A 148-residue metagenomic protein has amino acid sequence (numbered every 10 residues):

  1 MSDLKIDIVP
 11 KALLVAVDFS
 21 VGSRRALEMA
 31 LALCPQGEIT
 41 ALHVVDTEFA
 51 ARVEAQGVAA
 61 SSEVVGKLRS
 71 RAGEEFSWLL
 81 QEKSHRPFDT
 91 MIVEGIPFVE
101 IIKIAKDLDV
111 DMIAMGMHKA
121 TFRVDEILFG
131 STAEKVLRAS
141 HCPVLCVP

Functional and structural regions predicted by a protein language model:
S2-I8, L80-I113: Structural beta-alpha unit
K5-V58: Small/aliphatic-rich secondary-structure junction motif
C34-P35, S84, T132, S140-H141: Short, structured coil segments at secondary-structure junctions
T40-L42, D89-V93, L145: General small-molecule cofactor/ligand-binding pocket signal
A59-E74: A short acidic, glycine-rich active-site loop that binds or catalyzes chemistry on phosphate/adenosine moieties
M112-R138: Glycine-rich, Arg-bearing micro-motifs that act as flexible, cationic patches
L137-P148: Short, flexible loop segments at boundaries between secondary-structure elements
